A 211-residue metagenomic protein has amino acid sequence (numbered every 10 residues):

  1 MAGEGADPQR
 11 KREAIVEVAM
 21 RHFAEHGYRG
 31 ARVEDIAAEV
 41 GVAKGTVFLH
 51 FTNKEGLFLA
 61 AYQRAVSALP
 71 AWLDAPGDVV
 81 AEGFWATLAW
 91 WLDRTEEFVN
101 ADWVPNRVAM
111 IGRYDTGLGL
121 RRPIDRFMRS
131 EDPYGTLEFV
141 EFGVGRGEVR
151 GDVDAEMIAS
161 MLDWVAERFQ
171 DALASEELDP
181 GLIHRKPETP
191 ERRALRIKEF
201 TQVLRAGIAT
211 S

Functional and structural regions predicted by a protein language model:
M1-R10, A14, R21, A81 (+2 more regions): N-terminal intrinsically disordered/low-complexity leader segments
A2, E97, S130-R146, M161-S211: C-terminal peripheral helix-coil segments that are non-catalytic and often amphipathic
A2-G3, A14, V18, H22-G56 (+1 more regions): Helix-turn-helix
E25-R29, D102, R146: Short coil/turn segments at alpha/beta junctions that flank glycine-rich nucleotide-binding fingerprints
R29-G30, V149, V153: Short, charged helix-capping/linker segments at alpha-helix termini
A60, D74-V104, A155-L162, A194-I197: Hydrophobic alpha-helical connector segments
Q63-A68: Short, basic, alpha-helical segments at the C-terminal edge of helix-turn-helix-like DNA-binding modules
E96-E141, E156-A159, K186-P190: Short secondary-structure transition hinges
